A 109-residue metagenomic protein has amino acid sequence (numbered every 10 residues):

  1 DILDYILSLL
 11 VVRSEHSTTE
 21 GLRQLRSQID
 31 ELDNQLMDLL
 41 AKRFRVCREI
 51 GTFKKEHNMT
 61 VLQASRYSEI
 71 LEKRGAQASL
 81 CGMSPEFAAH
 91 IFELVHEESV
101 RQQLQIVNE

Functional and structural regions predicted by a protein language model:
D1-E109: Domain-level signature for soluble enzymes in the chorismate/prephenate branch of the shikimate pathway
